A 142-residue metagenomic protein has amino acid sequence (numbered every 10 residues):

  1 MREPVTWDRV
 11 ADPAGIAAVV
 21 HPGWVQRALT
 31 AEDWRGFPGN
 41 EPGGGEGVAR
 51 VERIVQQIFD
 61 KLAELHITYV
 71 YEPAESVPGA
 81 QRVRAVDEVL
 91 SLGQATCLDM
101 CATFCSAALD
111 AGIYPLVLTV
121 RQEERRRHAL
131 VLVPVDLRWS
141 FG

Functional and structural regions predicted by a protein language model:
M1-D8: Extended acidic/polar, glycine-enriched regions that form or flank non-catalytic beta-rich accessory modules
W7, W24, W34, W139-G142: A residue-identity detector for tryptophan
A11-S91: Secondary-structure boundary elements
A95-G142: Hydrophobic/aromatic-rich core segments of domains that either
